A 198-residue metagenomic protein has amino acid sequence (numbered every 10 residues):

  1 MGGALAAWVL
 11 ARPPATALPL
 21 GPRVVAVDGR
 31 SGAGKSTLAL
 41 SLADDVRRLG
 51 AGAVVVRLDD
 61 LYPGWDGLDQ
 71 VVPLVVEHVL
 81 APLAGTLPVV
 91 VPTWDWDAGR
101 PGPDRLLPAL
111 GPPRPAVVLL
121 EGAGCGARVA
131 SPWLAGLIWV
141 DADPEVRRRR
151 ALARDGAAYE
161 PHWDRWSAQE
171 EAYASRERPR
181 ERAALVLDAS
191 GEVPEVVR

Functional and structural regions predicted by a protein language model:
M1-T16, P132, R149, A157 (+1 more regions): NTP-dependent small-molecule kinase module
R30: P-loop (Walker A) phosphate-binding loop of NTP-binding proteins
K35: Conserved lysine of the Walker
L38: Hydrophobic positions on the alpha1 helix immediately C-terminal to the Walker A/P-loop
D44-V54: Post-Walker A helix-loop "phosphate-sensing" segment adjacent to the P-loop in P-loop NTPases
V54-V56, D60-P112, V117-L120: Conserved nucleotide-sensing/catalytic segment adjacent to the nucleotide-binding pocket in NTP-handling enzymes
V79, D104-R154: ATP-dependent NMP and nucleoside kinases share a basic, alpha-helical "lid"
